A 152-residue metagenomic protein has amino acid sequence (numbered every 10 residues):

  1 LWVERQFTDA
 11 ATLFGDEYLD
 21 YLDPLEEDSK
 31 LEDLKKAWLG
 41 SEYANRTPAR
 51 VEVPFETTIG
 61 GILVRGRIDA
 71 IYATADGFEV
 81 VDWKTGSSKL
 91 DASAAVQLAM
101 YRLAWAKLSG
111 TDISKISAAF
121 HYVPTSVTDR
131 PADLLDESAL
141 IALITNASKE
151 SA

Functional and structural regions predicted by a protein language model:
L1-P54, T58, A132: A non-catalytic, helix-rich entry segment at domain boundaries
V3-D16, S29-L31, Y72-G77, V81 (+3 more regions): Solvent-exposed, well-ordered amphipathic alpha-helical segments that flank/support binding or catalytic loops
Y18-Y21, Y43, Y72, Y101 (+1 more regions): Sequence-level detector for tyrosine residue identity
L22, D33-L34, V51, L90 (+1 more regions): Metal-dependent nuclease catalytic regions and adjoining charged, substrate-binding loops involved in nucleic-acid end
E42-R50, V81-T85, S148-A152: Hydrophobic transmembrane alpha-helix bundles
N45-P48, D69, I113-K115: A broad structural signal for short, well-ordered beta-strand segments within beta-sheet-rich domains
F55-L108: Non-catalytic protein-protein interaction segments used by genome-maintenance enzymes to assemble and couple activities
